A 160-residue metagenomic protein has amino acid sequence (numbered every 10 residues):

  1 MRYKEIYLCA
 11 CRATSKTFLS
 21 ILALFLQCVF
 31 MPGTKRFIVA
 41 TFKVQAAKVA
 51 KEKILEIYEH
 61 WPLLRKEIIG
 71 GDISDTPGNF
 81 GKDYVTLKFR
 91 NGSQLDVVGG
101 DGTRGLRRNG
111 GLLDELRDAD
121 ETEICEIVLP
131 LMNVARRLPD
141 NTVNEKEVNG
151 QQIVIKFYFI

Functional and structural regions predicted by a protein language model:
M1-I160: Phosphate/NTP-binding elements of NTP-utilizing enzymes
